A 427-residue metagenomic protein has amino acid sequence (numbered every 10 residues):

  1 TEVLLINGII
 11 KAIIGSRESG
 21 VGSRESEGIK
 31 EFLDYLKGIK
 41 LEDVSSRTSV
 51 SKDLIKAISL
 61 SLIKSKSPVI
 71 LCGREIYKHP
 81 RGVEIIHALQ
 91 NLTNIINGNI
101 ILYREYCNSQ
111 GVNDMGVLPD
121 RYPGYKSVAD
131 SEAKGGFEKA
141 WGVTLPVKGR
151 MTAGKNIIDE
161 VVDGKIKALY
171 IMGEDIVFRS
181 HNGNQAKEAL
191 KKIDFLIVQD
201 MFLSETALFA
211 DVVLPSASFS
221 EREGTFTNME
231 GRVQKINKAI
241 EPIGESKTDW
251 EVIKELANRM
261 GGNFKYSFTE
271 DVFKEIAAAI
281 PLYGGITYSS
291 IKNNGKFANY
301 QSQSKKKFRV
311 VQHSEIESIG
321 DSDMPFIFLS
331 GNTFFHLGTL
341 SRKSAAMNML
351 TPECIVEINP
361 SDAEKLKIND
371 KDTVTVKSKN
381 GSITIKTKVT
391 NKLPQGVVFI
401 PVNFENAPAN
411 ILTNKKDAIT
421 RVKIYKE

Functional and structural regions predicted by a protein language model:
T1-R222, L256, M260-G262, F328 (+2 more regions): Catalytic alpha/large subunits of respiratory electron-transfer oxidoreductases, centered on bis-MGD molybdoenzymes
L71, I101, A140, Q234 (+5 more regions): Residues in well-ordered beta-strands of folded domains
R74, K78, K238-S246: A short glycine-threonine-serine/GTX helix/turn-capping micro-motif
I86-Q90, Q110-L118, G136-A140, T269-A346: Long, low-complexity segments enriched in small/aliphatic residues
E160, Q234, S322-M324, K377-G381: Short strand-coil-strand connectors
P215-A217, E221, G231-I243, M347: Short beta-alpha connecting loops at secondary-structure transitions that line or flank enzyme active sites
G224-F226: Membrane-interface amphipathic/re-entrant loop segments adjacent to transmembrane helices in multi-pass membrane
P242-G295, S341-E357, S361-E427: Long, contiguous, secondary-structure-rich segments that constitute the structural scaffold of globular domains
